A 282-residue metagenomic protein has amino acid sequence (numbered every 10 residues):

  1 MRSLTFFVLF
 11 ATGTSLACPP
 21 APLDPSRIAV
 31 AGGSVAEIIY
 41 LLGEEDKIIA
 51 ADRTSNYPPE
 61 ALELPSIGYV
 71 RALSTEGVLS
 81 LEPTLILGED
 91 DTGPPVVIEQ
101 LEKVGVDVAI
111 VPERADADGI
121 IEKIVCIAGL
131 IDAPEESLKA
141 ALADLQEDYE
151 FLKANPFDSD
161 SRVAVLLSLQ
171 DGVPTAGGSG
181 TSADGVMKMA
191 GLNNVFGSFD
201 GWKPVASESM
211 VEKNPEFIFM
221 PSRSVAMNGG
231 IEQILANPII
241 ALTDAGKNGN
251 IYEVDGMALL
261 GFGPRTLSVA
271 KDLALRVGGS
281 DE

Functional and structural regions predicted by a protein language model:
M1-L9: Sec-dependent signal peptide recognition, specifically the positively charged N-region followed immediately by
T12-T14: N-terminal signal peptide c-region/cleavage motif recognized by signal peptidases
P22-R27, V96-D171, F196-S198, G249-E282: Extracytoplasmic substrate-binding proteins
R27-L81, L85-D91: A short, structured surface patch at a secondary-structure boundary
G32, D90-D91, E113, F199-W202 (+2 more regions): Short secondary-structure boundary segments
D52, G177-W202, S222, Y252-E253: His/Asp/Glu-enriched short active-site or ligand-binding loop at hydrolase and phosphoryl-transfer sites
T75-E82, A206-N214: Short helices/loops that flank or line small-molecule/ion binding pockets
G93-K103, F219-L235: A ligand-binding cleft/hinge motif common to bilobed small-molecule-binding domains
